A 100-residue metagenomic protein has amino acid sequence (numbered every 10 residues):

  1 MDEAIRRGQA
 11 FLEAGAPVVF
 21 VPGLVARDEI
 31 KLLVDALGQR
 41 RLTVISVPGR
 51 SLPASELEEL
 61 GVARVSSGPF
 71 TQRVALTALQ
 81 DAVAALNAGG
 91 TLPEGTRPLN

Functional and structural regions predicted by a protein language model:
M1-S67, R73-D81, A85: Alpha/beta enzyme core
A88: Active-site-adjacent C-terminal substructures of enzyme catalytic domains
G95-N100: A short, charged, Gly/Pro-tolerant segment at domain boundaries
